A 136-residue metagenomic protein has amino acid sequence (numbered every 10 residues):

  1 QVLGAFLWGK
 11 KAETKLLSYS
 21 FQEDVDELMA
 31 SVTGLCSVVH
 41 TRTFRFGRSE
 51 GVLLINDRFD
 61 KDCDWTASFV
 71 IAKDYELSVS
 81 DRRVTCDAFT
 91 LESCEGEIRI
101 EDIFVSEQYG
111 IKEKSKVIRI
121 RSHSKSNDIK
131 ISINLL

Functional and structural regions predicted by a protein language model:
Q1-S78: Catalytic and substrate-binding regions of extracellular carbohydrate-active enzymes, especially polysaccharide lyases
W8, E13-K15, F69, F89-T90 (+1 more regions): Bulky hydrophobic/aromatic packing residues
D26-T33, I55, R82-D87, S115-S122: Generic recognition of long tandem-repeat/solenoid scaffolds
F44, D60, T85, I118-R121 (+1 more regions): Small/flexible residues
F44-F46, L53-I55, D81, D87 (+2 more regions): Generic hydrophobic secondary-structure signal
D62-K112: Acidic/His-leaning functional-site neighborhoods
C94-L136: Beta-strand-rich recognition/accessory modules
